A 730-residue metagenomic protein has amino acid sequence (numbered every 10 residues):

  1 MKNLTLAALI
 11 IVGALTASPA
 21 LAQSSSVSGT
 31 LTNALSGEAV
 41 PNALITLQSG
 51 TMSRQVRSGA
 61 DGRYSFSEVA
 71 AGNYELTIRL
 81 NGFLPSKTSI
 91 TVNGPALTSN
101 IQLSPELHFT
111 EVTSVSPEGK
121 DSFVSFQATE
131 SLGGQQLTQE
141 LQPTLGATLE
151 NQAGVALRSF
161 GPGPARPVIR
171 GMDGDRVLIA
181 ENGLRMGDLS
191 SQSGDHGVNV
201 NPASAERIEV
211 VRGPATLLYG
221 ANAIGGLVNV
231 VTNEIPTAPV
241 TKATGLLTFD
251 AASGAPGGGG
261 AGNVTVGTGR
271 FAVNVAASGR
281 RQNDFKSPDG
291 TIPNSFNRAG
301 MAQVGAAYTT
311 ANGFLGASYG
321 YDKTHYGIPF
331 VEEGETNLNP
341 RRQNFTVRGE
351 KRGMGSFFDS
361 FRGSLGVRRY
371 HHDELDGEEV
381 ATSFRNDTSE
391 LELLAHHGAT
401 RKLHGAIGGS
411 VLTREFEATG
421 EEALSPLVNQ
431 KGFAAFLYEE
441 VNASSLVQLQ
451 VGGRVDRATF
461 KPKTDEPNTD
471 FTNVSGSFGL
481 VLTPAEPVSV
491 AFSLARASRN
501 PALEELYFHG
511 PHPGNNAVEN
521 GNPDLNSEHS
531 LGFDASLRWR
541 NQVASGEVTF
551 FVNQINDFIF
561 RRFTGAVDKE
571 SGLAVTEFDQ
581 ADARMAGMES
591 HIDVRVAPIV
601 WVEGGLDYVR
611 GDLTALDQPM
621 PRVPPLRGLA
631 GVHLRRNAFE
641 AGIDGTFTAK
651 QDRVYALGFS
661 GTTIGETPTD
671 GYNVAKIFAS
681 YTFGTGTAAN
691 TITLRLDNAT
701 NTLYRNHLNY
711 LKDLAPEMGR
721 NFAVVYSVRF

Functional and structural regions predicted by a protein language model:
T32-L35, Q48, R79-N81, N93-T138 (+3 more regions): Short, acidic, small-residue-rich periplasmic hinge/interaction motif at the N-terminus of Gram-negative outer-membrane
G50-R63: Short, acidic Ser/Thr/Gly-rich low-complexity loop/linker segments typical of extracellular and cell-surface proteins
L184-P214: Short acidic/polar hinge/loop motifs at secondary-structure boundaries that mediate gating or recognition
L227, T232-V266, I292-S295: Short strand-turn segments of transmembrane beta-barrel domains in outer membranes, especially the first one or two
Q282-D289, P293-A299, G313-F361, L365-T388 (+3 more regions): Flexible loop and strand-edge segments within Gram-negative outer membrane beta-barrel domains
F384-A395, G432-F436, N522-N526, G532 (+3 more regions): Outer membrane beta-barrel strand-and-loop segments of large Gram-negative receptors, especially TonB-dependent
S444, L449, F551-I555, G572-L657 (+1 more regions): Gram-negative outer-membrane beta-barrel transporters
S498, F550, Q554-N556, V602 (+2 more regions): C-terminal beta-signal and adjacent terminal beta-strands/loops of Gram-negative outer-membrane beta-barrel proteins
